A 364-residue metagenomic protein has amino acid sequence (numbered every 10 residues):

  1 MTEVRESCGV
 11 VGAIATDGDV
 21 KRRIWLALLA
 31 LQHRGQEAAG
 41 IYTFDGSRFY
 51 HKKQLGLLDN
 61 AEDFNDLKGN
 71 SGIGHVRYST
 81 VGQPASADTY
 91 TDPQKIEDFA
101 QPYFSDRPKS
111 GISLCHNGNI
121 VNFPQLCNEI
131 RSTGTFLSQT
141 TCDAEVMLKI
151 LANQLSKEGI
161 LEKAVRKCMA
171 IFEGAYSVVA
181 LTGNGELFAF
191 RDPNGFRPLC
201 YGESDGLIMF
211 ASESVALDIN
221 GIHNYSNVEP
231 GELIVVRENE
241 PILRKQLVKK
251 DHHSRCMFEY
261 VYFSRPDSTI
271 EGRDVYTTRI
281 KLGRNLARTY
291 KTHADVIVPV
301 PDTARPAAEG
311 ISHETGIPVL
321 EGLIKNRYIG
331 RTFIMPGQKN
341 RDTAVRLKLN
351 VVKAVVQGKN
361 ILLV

Functional and structural regions predicted by a protein language model:
M1-P230, V235-D295, V300: Conserved short alpha-helical segments that host acidic/polar catalytic motifs at enzyme active sites
A30, G46, A152-N153, L187 (+5 more regions): Charge-rich, low-complexity amphipathic helices in intrinsically disordered tails/linkers adjacent to domains
L148-G159, P301, S312-R331: Amphipathic alpha-helical
F172, N227-V228, H313, A354-G358: A structural signal for short secondary-structure junctions
P241-L247, V355-V364: Short flexible/disordered coil segments
I297, A304-I311, T315, V319 (+1 more regions): Extended, hydrophobic alpha-helical segments in both membrane/secreted and soluble proteins
G316-L362: Short, glycine/charge-rich flexible loops or terminal/linker lids adjacent to PRPP-binding catalytic cores
